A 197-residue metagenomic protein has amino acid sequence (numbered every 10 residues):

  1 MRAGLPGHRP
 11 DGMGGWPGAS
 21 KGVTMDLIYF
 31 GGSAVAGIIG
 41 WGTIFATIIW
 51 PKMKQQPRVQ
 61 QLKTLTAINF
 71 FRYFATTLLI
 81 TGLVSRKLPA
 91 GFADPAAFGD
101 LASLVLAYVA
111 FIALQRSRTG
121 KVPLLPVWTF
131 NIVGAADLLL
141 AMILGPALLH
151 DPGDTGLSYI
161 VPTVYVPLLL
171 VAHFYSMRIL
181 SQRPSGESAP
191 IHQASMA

Functional and structural regions predicted by a protein language model:
G18, P51, L78-L88, I143-P152: Juxtamembrane "helix-exit" motif on the non-cytosolic side of transmembrane helices
G22-G42: Hydrophobic transmembrane alpha-helical segments in integral membrane proteins
V35-A46, A102-A110, V164-I179: Hydrophobic cores of alpha-helical transmembrane segments in multi-pass inner/ER membrane proteins, independent
P51-L62, R116-P123, S185: Membrane-interface helix-boundary motifs at transmembrane edges
A75-L88, L106-R116: Membrane-helix exit/interface motif
L88-G99, P126, D151-P162: Non-cytosolic membrane-interface motifs at loop->transmembrane helix junctions
G99, S103-A107, P126-P146, V164-L169: Hydrophobic alpha-helical membrane segments
S185-A197: Short, highly charged, low-complexity non-transmembrane loops/tails of multi-pass membrane proteins
